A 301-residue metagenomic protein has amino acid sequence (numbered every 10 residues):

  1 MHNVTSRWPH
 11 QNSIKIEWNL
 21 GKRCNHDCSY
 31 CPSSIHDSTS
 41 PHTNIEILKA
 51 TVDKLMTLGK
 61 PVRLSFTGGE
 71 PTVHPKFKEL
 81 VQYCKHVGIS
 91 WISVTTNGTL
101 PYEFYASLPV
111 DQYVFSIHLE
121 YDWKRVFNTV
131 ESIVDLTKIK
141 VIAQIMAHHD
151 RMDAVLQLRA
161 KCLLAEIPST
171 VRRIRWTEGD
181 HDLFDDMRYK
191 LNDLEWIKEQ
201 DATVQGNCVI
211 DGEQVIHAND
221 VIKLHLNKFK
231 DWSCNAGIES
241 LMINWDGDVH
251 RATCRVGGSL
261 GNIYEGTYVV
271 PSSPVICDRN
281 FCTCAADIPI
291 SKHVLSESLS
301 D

Functional and structural regions predicted by a protein language model:
M1-I14, D246-D301: Flexible mid-to-C-terminal extensions adjoining Fe-S/redox cofactors in radical SAM and related proteins
R7-I47: Canonical Radical SAM [4Fe-4S] cluster-binding loop centered on the CxxxCxxC motif and its immediate flanking residues
C24, C28-C31, C208, C234 (+3 more regions): Disulfide-bonded cysteines in secreted/extracellular proteins and peptides
Y30, S34-D37, P168, Q214 (+4 more regions): Secreted/processed peptides and extracellular or luminal domains of membrane proteins
P32, T51, T57-G59, N207 (+1 more regions): Glycine-rich short-loop/terminal segments
T39, V73-P75, Y102-E103, R151-D153 (+2 more regions): Short catalytic/ligand-binding loop motif for oxyanion handling, primarily in non-cytosolic enzymes, centered on
L48-F66, H74-K161, P168: Radical SAM/AdoMet-radical enzyme domain recognition
K161-A252, G257: A C-terminal junction/extension of Radical SAM enzymes
